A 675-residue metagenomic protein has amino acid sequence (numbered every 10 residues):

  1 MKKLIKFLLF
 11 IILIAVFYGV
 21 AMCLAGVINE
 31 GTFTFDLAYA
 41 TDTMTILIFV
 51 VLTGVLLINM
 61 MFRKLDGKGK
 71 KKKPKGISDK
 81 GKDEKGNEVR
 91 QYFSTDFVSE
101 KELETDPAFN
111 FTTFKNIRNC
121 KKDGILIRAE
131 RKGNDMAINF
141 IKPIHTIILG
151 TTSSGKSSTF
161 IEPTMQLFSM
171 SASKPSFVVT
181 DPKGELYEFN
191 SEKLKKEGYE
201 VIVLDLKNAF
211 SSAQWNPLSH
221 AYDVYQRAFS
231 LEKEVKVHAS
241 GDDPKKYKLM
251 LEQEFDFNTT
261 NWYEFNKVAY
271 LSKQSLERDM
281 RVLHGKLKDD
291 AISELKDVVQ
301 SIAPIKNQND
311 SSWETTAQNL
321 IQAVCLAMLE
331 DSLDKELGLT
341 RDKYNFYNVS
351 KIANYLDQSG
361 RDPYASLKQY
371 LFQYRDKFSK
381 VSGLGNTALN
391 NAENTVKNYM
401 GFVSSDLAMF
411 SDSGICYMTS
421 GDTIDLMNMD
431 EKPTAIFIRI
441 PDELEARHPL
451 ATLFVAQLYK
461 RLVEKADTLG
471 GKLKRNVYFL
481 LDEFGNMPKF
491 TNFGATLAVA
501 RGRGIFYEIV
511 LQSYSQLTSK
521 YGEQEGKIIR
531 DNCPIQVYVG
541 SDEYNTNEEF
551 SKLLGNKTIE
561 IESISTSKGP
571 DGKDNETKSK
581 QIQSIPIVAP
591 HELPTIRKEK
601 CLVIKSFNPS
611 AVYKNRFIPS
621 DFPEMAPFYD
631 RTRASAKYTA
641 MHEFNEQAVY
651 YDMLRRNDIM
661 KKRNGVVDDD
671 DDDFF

Functional and structural regions predicted by a protein language model:
M1-S154, S158-Q166, S171-S173, F210 (+7 more regions): Basic- and hydrophobic-enriched, low-structure N-terminal and domain-boundary segments that flank ATP-binding catalytic
F7-F10, I561, G572, I582 (+2 more regions): General helical structural elements
V27, T32, K68-K70, I77-K82 (+13 more regions): Intrinsically disordered, low-complexity regions
T32-F33, K156, G198, S411 (+2 more regions): Secondary-structure boundary/capping signal
F114-R118, A303-D310, L333-K343, I561-Q581: Low-complexity, polar-biased intrinsically disordered regions enriched in Pro/Ser/Thr/Gly
K121, A129-G133, A137-I505, K520 (+2 more regions): P-loop NTPase motor domains
L497-V499, R503-L602, D668-D673: Conserved ATP-driven motor cores of ASCE-family P-loop NTPases powering translocation/secretion/packaging/pilus
